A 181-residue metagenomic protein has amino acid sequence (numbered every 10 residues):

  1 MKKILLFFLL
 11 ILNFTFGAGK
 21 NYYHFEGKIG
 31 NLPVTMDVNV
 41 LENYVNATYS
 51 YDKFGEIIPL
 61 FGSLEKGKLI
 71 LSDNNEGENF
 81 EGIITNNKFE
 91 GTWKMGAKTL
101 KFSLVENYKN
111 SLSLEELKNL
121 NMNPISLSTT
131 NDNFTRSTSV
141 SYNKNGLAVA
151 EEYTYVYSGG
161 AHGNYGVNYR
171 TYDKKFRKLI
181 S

Functional and structural regions predicted by a protein language model:
I4-N13: Sec-dependent N-terminal signal peptides
L12-N21: Bacterial Sec-dependent signal peptides at the C-terminal "C-region" and cleavage site
K20-S181: Compositionally biased intrinsically disordered regions enriched in Thr/Gly
